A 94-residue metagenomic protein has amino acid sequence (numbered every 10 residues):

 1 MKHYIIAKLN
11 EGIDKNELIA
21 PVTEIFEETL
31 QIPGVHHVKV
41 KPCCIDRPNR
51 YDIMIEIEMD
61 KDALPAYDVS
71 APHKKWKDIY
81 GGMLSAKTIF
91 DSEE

Functional and structural regions predicted by a protein language model:
M1-D52, M59-A66, E93-E94: Short S/T/G/P-rich N-terminal loop/turn motif that feeds into the first structured element of a domain
L30-P33, E58-F90: An amphipathic, aromatic/His-enriched active-site/gating alpha helix that lines ligand/cofactor pockets
